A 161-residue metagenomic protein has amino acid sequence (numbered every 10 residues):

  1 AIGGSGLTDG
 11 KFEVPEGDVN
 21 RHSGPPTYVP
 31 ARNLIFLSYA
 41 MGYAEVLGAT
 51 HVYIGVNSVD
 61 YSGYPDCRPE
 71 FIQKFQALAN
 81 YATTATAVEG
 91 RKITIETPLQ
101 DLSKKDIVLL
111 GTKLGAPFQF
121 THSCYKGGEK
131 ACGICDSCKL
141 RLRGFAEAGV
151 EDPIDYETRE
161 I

Functional and structural regions predicted by a protein language model:
A1-L114: ATP-dependent adenylation/nucleotidyltransferase module used to activate substrates
S38, H122-R143: Local cysteine-cluster metal-coordination motifs and their immediate loop/turn environment, predominantly Fe-S cluster
L47, Q119, G133: Structured loop/turn residues at beta-strand edges in well-structured enzyme cores
A87, R143, D155-E157: Short, intrinsically disordered/low-complexity patches at protein termini and at juxtamembrane boundaries
L110-K113, F118-G128: Short, intrinsically disordered, charge-biased short linear motifs at domain edges
G127-G128, G149-E160: Short cysteine/histidine-rich metal-coordination sites, predominantly Zn2+-binding motifs
D136, G144-P153: Short cysteine/histidine-rich zinc-coordinating motifs and their immediately flanking basic loops
